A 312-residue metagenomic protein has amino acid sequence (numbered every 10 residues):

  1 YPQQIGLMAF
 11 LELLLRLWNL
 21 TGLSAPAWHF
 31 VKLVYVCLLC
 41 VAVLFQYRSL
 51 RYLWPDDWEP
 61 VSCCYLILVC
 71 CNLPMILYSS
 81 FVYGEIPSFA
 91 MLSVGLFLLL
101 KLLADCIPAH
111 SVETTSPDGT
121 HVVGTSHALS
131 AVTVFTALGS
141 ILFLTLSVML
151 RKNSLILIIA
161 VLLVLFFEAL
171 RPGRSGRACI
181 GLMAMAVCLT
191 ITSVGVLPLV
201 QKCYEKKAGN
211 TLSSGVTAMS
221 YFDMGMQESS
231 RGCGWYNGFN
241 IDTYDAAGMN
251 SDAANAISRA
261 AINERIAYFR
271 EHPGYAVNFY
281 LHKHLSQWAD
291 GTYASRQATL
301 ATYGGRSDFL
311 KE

Functional and structural regions predicted by a protein language model:
Y1, K202-G304: Membrane-proximal stem/loop segments at transmembrane-domain junctions that anchor or position
Y1-A25: Short hydrophobic/aromatic helix or loop-helix immediately within or flanking a transmembrane segment in polytopic
F30-L38, C64-L99, S147-L157: Multi-pass, polyprenyl lipid-linked donor-dependent membrane glycosyltransferases
L33-P55, V94: Transmembrane-helix motifs of polytopic, lipid-linked glycan transferases
F45, P87-A109, S140-L144, V161-L162: Specific aromatic-rich, kink-prone transmembrane helix
G95-T136: Membrane-interface transmembrane helices that cradle and orient dolichyl/undecaprenyl
L98, C106-T115, L157-I191: Perimembrane helix-loop-helix junctions
F135-R151, L163, C188-T192: Membrane-interface alpha helices of multi-pass inner-membrane proteins
